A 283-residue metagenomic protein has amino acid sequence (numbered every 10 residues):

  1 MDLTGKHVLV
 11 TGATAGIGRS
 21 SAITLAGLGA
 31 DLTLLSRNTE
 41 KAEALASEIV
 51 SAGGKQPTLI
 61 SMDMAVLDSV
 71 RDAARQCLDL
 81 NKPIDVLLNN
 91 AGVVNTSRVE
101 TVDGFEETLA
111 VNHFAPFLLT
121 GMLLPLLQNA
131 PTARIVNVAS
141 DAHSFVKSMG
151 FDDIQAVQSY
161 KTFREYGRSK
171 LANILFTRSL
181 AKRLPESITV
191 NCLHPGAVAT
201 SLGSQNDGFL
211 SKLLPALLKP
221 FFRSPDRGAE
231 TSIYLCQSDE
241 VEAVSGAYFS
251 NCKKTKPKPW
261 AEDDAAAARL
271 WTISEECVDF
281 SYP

Functional and structural regions predicted by a protein language model:
M1-S204, F280-S281: Rossmann-fold NAD(P)H-dependent dehydrogenase/reductase core
T11, Q158, T162, L214-L218 (+1 more regions): A short, mixed-charge helix-start or loop-turn motif at secondary-structure junctions
K41, N206-F209, A266: Short acidic-hydrophobic sequence patches enriched in Asp/Glu that either
K82, A268, E275-P283: Intracellular terminal tails of multi-pass secondary transporters
T96-S97, P257-W260: A generic structural signal for short coil/turn motifs at secondary-structure boundaries
S169, C192, P215-T255, E262-A268 (+1 more regions): C-terminal helical subdomain
A199-A216: A glycine/serine/threonine-rich, flexible loop-to-helix segment that serves as the NAD(P) cofactor-binding "lid"
S204, W260-A261: Short glycine/threonine-rich loop-to-helix capping motif typified by GTGT followed within a few residues by an Asp-Pro
